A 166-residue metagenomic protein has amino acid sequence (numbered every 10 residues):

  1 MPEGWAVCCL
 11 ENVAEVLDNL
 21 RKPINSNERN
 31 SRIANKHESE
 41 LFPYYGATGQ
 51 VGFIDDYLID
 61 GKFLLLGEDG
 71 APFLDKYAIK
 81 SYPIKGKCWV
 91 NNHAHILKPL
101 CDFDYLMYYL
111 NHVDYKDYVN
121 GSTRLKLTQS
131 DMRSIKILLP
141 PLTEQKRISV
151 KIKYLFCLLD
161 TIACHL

Functional and structural regions predicted by a protein language model:
M1-N30, A34-G46, L139-L166: Non-catalytic DNA-recognition/assembly elements of restriction-modification systems
V13-V16, Y109, Y118: Residues that form generic nucleotide/phosphate-binding pockets
G46-Q50, I54-N111, N120-R133: A short beta-sheet element
D114-Y118, F156-L158: A common structural junction motif
I135-I137: Short low-complexity linker/loop segments enriched in small residues
